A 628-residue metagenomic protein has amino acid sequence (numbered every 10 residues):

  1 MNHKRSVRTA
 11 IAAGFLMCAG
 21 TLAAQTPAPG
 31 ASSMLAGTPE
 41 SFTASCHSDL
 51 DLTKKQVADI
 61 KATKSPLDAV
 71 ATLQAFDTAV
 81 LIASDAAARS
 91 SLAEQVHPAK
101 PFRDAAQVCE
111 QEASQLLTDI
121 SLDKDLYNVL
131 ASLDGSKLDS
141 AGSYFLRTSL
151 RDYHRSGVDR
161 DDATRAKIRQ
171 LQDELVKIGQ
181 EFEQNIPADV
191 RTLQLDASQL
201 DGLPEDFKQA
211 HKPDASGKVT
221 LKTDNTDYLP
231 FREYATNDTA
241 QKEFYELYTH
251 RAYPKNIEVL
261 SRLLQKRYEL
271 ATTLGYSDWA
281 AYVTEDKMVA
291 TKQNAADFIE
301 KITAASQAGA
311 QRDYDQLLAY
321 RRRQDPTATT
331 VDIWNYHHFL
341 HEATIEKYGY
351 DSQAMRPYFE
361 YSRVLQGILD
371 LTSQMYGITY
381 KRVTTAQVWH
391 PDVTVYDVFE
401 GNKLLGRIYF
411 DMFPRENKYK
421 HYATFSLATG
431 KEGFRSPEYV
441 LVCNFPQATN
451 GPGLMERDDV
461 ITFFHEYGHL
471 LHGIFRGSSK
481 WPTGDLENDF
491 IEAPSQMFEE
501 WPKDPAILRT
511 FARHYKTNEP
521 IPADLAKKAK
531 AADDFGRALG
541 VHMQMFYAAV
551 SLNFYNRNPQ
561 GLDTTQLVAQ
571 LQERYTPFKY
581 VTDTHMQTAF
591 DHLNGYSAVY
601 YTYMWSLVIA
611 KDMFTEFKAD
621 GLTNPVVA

Functional and structural regions predicted by a protein language model:
N2-I11: Bacterial N-terminal signal peptides that target proteins for export
A10-T21: Bacterial N-terminal signal peptides
L16-M17, L81-S91, R147, R151 (+4 more regions): Short, hydrophobic/amphipathic alpha-helical patches that form generic packing surfaces within helical domains
Q25-P204, H592, F617: N-terminal helix-rich structural modules
T26-P39, K218-T220, R363, G367-T379 (+9 more regions): C-terminal, non-catalytic "cap/extension" segments appended to globular domains
P29-S41, S90-C109, A131-Q170, T220-I257 (+4 more regions): Short His/Asp/Glu-rich catalytic/ion-coordination signatures at enzyme active sites or charged loops
F145, K177, Q184, D189-K222 (+4 more regions): Active-site-proximal, well-structured secondary-structure segments within enzyme catalytic domains
F445-F464: Short pre-active-site segment immediately N-terminal to the catalytic Zn-binding motif
